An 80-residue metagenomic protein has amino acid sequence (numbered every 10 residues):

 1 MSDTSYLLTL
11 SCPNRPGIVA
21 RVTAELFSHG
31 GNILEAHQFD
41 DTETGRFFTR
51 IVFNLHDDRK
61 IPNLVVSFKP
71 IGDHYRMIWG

Functional and structural regions predicted by a protein language model:
M1-G80: A conserved regulatory-domain signal marking ACT and ACT-like small-molecule sensing domains and adjacent regulatory
